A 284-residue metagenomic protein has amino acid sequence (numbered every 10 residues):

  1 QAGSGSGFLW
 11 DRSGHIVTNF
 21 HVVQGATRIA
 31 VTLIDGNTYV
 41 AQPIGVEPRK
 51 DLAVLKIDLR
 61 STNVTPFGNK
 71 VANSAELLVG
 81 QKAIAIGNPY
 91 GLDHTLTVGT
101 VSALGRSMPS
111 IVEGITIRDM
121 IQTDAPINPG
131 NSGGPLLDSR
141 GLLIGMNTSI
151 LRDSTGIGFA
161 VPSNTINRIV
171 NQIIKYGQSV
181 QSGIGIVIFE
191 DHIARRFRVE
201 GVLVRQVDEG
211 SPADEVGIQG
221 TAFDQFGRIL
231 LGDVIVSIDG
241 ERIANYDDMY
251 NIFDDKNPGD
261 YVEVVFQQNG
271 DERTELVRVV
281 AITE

Functional and structural regions predicted by a protein language model:
Q1-R198, D208-E209, I238, Y246 (+3 more regions): Serine-dependent protease modules
S4-S6, T27, N131-G133, L203-V204 (+3 more regions): Short loop/turn microsegments at loop-to-beta-strand junctions
I16-V17, E215-Y246: Conserved PDZ fold ligand-binding element
T38, Y261, E272-T274: A structural signal for beta-strand boundary/capping segments at domain termini and interdomain linkers
L276-R278: C-terminal edge beta-strand
